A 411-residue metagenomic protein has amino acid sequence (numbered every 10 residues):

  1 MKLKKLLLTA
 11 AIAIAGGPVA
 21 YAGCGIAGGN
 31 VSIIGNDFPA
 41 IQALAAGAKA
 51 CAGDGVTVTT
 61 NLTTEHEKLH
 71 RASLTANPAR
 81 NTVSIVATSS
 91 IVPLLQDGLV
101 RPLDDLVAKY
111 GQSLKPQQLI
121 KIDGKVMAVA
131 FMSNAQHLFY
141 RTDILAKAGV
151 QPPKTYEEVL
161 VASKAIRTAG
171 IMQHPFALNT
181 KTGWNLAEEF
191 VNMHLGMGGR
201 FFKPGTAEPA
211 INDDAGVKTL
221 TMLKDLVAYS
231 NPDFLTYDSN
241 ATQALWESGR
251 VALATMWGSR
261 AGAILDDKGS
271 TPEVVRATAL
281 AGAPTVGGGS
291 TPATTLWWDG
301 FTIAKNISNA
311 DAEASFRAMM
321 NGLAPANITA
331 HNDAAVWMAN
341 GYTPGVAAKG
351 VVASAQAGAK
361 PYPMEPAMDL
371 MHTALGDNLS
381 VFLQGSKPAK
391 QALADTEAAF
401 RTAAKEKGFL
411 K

Functional and structural regions predicted by a protein language model:
K2-A11, Y21-S90, L235, Q391 (+1 more regions): Conserved N-terminal structural module of periplasmic/extracytoplasmic solute-binding proteins
T59, T64, G205, K349-T402: C-terminal capping/gating helix-and-loop segments adjacent to ligand/active sites or protein-protein/ligand interfaces
R71-A72, A79-N81, Y110-L145, H174 (+2 more regions): A structural signal for short loop-to-beta-strand junctions that line the ligand-binding cleft of periplasmic/secreted
T88-A135, Q151, L160, E189 (+1 more regions): Hinge/lid segment of periplasmic solute-binding proteins
R101-L114, P175-K181, M197-K218, D266-T278 (+2 more regions): Short, solvent-exposed loop/beta-turn-alpha elements that line the ligand-binding surface or hinge of extracytoplasmic
M127, Q136, L160-E208: Extracytoplasmic/periplasmic solute-binding protein
S163, T206-L235: Glycine-centered hinge/linker elements that transmit conformational signals in sensory and ligand-binding systems
S259-V274, V286-D377, K405-K411: C-terminal lobe and pocket-closing loops of periplasmic/extracytoplasmic Venus-flytrap solute-binding proteins
